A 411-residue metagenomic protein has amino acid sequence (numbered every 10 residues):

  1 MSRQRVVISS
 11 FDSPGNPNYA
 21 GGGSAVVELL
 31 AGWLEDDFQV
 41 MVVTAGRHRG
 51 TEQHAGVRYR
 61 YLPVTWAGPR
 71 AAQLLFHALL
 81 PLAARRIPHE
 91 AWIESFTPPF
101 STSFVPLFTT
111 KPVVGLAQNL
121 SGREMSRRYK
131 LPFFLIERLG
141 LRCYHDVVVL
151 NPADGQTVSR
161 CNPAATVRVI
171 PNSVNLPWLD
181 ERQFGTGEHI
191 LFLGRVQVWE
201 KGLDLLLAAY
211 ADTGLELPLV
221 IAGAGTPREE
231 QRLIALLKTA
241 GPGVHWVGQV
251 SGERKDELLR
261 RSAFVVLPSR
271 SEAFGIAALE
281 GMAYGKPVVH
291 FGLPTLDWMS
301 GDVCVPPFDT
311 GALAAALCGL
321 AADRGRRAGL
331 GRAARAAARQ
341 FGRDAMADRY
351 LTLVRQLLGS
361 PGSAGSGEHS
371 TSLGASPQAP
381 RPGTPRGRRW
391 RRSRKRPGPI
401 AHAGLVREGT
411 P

Functional and structural regions predicted by a protein language model:
S9, R182-K201, L207-D212, V220: Conserved donor-binding/catalytic core segment of Leloir-type glycosyltransferases
D12-G15, W33-G68, A224-E229: N-terminal strand-loop element at the rim of the active site of nucleotide-sugar-dependent glycosyltransferases
L75-P81, E90-A117, G122: An aromatic- and histidine-rich active-site surface loop
K130-V149: Membrane-proximal helix-turn-helix segments that form the acceptor-binding/catalytic region of lipid-linked
A153, S173: Carbohydrate-associated surface elements
Q231-E253: Nucleotide-activated donor-binding/catalytic signature segment of Leloir-type glycosyltransferases, i.e., the conserved
R270: Aromatic "clamp/platform" in nucleotide-sugar-dependent glycosyltransferases that forms part of the donor/acceptor
H290, D302-G311, C318-R324: Conserved acidic donor-binding segment of nucleotide-sugar-dependent glycosyltransferases
